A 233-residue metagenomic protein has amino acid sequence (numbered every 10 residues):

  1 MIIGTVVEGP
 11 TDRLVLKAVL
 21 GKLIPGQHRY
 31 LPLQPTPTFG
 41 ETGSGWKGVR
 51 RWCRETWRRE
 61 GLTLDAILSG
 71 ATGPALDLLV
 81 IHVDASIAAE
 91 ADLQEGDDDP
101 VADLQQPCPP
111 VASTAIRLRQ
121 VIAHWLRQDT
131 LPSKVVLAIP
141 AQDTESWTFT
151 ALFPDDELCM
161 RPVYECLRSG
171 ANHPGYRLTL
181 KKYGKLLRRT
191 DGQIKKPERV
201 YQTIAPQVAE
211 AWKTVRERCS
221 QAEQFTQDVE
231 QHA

Functional and structural regions predicted by a protein language model:
M1-G4: Extreme N-terminal starter segment of soluble prokaryotic enzymes
L14-F39, G43-W46, R50, R54-A233: C-terminal accessory helical subdomains adjacent to catalytic cores in phosphodiester- and nucleotide-handling enzymes
